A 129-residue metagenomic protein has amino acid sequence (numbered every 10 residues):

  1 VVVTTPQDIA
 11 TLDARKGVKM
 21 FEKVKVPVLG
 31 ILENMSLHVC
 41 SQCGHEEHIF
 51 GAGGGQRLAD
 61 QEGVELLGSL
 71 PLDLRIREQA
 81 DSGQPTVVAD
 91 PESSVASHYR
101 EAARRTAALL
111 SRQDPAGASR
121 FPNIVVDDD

Functional and structural regions predicted by a protein language model:
V1-S82: Conserved catalytic-core segment of NTP-binding enzymes
V26-L29, S111-D114, A118: Short linear functional motifs in flexible/disordered or boundary regions
E46, Q84, R120-P122: Generic structural motif recognizing short loop/turn segments at the entrances and edges of beta-strands
S82-A96: C-terminal boundary of histidine-terminating zinc-finger modules
E92-D114: Histidine-centered active-site loop/cap adjacent to the catalytic His in serine esterases/O-acetyl transfer systems
E101-R105, P115-D129: A short, charged, Gly/Pro-tolerant segment at domain boundaries
